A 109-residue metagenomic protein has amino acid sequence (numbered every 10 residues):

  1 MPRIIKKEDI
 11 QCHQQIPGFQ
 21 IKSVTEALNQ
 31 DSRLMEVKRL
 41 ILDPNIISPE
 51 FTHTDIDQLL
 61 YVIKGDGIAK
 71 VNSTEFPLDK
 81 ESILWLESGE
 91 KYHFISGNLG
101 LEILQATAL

Functional and structural regions predicted by a protein language model:
M1-L34, P49: A short, N-terminal "cap"/entry segment at the start of jelly-roll beta-barrel domains of the cupin/DSBH fold
T25, E36-T54: Conserved short histidine dyad/triad with adjacent acidic residue
K38, I63-K64, D79-K80: A cytosolic small-molecule/anion-sensing beta-strand core signal
R39, W85, L99-L109: A short hydrophobic beta-strand segment most commonly corresponding to one strand of the jelly-roll/cupin
I41-L42, T52-A69: Short, conserved beta-strand element in jelly-roll/cupin
P49-E50, A69-K70, L86, K91-N98: Short beta-strand His + acidic residue motifs that chelate non-heme Fe in jelly-roll/DSBH and cupin folds
S73-S88: Short acidic-glycine-tyrosine-enriched beta hairpin
